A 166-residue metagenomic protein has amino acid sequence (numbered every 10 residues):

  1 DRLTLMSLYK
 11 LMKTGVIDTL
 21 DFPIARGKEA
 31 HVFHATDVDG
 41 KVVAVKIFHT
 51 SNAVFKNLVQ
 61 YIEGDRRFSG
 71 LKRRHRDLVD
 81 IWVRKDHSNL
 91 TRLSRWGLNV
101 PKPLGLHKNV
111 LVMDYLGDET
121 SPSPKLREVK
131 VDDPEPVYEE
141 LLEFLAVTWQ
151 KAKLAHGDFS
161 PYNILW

Functional and structural regions predicted by a protein language model:
D1-P122: Conserved ATP-binding subdomain of kinase catalytic cores across diverse folds
L90, L145-T148: Hydrophobic core positions within the conserved protein kinase catalytic domain
V100, S160-W166: Catalytic-loop Lys-Pro-X-Asn motif of eukaryotic-like protein kinases
S121-V131: AlphaC helix of the protein kinase catalytic domain
D133-F144: Conserved alphaE helix
K151-P161: Catalytic-loop of the protein kinase fold
